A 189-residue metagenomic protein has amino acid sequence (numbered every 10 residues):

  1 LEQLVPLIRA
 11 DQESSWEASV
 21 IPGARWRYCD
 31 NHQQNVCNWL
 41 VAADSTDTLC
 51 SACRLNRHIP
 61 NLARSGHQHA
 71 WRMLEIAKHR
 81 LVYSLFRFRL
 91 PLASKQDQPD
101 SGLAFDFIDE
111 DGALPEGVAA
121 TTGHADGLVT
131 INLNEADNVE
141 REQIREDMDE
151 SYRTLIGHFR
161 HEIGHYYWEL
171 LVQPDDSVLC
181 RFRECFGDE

Functional and structural regions predicted by a protein language model:
L1-D97: N-terminal low-structure segments adjacent to metalloprotease catalytic domains across cellular compartments
L1-P6, G157-H158, H165, E189: Long, charged N-terminal interaction/targeting segments
C29, C50-C53, L81, L85 (+5 more regions): Generic structural hydrophobic/aromatic packing signal, biased to beta-strands
M73-N138, D176: Auxiliary, metal-adjacent structural segments of Zn-dependent hydrolase domains
V139-F159: Short pre-active-site segment immediately N-terminal to the catalytic Zn-binding motif
D149, L170-E189: Post-HEXXH active-site segment of zinc metalloproteases
R153-Q173: Active-site recognition of the HExxH zinc-binding catalytic motif
